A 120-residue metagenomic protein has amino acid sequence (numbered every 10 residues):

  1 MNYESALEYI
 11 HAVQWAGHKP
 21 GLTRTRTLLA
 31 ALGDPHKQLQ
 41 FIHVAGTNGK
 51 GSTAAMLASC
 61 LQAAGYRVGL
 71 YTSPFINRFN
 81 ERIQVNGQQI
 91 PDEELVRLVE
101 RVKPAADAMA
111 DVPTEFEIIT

Functional and structural regions predicted by a protein language model:
M1-G46, T53-A64, Y71, D107: Short functional linear segments
L22, R26-K37, A63-T120: ATP-dependent carboxylate-amine ligase catalytic core
G46-T47, P113: A generic secondary-structure micro-motif detector that highlights 1-2 residue hydrophobic/ambivalent hotspots embedded
G49-K50, I76: Short active-site-proximal "capping" loops at secondary-structure junctions
